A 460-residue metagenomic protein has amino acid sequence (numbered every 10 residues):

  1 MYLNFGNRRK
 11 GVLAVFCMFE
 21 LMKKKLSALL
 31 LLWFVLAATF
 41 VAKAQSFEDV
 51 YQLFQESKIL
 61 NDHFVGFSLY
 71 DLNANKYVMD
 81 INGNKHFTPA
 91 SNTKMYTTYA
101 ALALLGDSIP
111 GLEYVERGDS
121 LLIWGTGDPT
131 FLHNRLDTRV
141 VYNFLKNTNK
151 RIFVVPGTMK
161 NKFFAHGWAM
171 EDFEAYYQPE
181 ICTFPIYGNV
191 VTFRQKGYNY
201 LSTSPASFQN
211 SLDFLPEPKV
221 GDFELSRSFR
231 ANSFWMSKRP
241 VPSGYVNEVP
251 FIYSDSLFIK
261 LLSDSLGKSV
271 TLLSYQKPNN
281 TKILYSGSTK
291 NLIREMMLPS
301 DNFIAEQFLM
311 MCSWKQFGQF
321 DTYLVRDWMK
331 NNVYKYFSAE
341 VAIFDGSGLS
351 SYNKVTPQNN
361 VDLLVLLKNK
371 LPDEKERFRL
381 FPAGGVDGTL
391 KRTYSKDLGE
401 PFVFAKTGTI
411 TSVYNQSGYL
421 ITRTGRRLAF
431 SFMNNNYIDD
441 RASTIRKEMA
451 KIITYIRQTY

Functional and structural regions predicted by a protein language model:
M1-V50: Bacterial Sec-dependent N-terminal signal peptides
A44-H86, L105-S108, K146-N149: Beta-lactamase-like hydrolase cores
F54, A103-A339, Q458-T459: Conserved serine DD-peptidase/penicillin-binding transpeptidase domain and beta-lactam-recognizing active-site
F67-L69, L112-V115, S417: Short beta-strand scaffold segments in enzyme catalytic cores
V78-D80, L309-Y460: Small-residue-rich helix-loop
F87-A101: Active/ligand-binding-proximal structured segments within catalytic/core domains that scaffold catalytic residues
N92-M95, I259, D301-E306, N353-P357 (+1 more regions): Short alpha-helical patches at coil-to-helix transitions and adjacent helical residues in well-structured domains
